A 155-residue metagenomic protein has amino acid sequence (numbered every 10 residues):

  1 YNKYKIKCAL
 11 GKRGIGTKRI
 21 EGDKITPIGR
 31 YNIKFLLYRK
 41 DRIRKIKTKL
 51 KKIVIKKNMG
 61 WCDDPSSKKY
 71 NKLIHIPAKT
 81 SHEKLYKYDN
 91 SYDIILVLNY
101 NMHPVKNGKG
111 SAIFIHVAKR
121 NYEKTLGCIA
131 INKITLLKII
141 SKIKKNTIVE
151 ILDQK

Functional and structural regions predicted by a protein language model:
Y1-L126, I134-K155: Cell wall/extracellular polymer interaction/catalysis modules
